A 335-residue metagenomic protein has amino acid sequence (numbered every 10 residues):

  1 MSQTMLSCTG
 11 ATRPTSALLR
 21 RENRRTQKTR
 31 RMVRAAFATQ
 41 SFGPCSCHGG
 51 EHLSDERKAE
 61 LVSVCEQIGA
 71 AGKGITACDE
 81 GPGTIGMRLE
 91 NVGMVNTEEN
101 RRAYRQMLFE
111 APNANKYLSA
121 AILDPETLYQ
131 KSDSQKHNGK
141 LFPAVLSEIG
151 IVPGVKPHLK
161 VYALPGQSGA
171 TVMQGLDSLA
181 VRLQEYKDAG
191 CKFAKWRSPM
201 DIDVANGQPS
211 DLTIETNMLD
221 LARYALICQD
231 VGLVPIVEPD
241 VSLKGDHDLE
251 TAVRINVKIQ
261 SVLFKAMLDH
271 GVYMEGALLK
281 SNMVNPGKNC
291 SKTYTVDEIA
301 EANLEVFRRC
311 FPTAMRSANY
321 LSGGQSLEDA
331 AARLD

Functional and structural regions predicted by a protein language model:
M1-E22: N-terminal chloroplast transit peptides
F42-A189, I202, K292, V296 (+5 more regions): Alpha/beta catalytic barrel-like cores
T97, W196, V237, L279: Conserved, mostly hydrophobic/aromatic
L128-Y129, K160-L164, P199-G207, S242-D246 (+1 more regions): Conserved radical SAM core fold
L176-F193, N217-L233, I259-H270, A300-C310 (+1 more regions): Structured alpha-helical segments in the cores of large, soluble enzyme domains
D188-S210: A glycine-rich phosphate/pyrophosphate-binding beta-strand-loop-alpha-helix module
L212-I236, D240, K244-R254: Active-site acidic/histidine proton-transfer and metal-coordination neighborhood in alpha/beta enzyme cores
H247-D335: Active-site capping/gating regions of soluble enzymes
